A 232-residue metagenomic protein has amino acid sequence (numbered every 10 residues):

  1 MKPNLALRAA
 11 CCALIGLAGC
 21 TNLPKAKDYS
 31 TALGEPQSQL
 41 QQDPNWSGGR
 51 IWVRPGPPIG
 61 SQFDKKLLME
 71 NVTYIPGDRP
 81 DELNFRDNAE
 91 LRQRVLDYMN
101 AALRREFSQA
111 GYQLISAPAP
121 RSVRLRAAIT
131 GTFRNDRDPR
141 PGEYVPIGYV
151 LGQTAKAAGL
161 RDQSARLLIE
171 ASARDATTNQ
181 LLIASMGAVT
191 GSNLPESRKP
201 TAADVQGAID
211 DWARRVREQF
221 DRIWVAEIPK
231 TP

Functional and structural regions predicted by a protein language model:
M1-A10: Bacterial N-terminal signal peptides that target proteins for export
L17-G19: C-terminal motif of bacterial Sec signal peptides marking the signal peptidase cleavage site
T21-P55, G159-L168, S172-P232: C-terminal/domain-edge helix-coil "capping" segments
S61-R126: N-terminal segment of the mature soluble domain
N71-I75, I129-T132, A188-V189: Generic short beta-strand segments
P76-D81, D136-P139, L181, G191-P195: Short acidic/His/Gly/Ser-rich catalytic and metal-binding motifs that mark active-site loops of diverse hydrolases
R92, L96, N100, R104 (+4 more regions): Extracytoplasmic/secreted envelope proteins and their assembly/folding machinery, especially bacterial periplasmic
Q109-T177: Surface-exposed short loop/turn segments
